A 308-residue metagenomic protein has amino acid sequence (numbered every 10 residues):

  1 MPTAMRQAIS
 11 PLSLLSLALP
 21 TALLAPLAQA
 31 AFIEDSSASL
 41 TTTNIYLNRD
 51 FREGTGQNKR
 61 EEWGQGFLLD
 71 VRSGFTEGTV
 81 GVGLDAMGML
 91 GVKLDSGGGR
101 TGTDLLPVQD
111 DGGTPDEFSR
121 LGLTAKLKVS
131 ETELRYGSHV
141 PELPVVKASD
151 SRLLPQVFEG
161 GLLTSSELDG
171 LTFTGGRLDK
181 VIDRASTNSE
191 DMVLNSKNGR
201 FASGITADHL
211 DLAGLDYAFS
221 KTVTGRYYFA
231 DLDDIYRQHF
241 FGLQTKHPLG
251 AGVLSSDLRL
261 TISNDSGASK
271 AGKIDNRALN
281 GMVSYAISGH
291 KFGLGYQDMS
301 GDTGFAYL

Functional and structural regions predicted by a protein language model:
L17-P141: Beta-barrel outer-membrane channel/assembly domains of diderm bacteria
F32-E34, S73-E77, K128-E131, S165-D169 (+4 more regions): Outer-membrane beta-barrel strand-turn architecture
E34, K59-F67, E117-L121, P155-E159 (+3 more regions): Residues that define the transmembrane beta-barrel architecture of outer-membrane proteins
A38, G78-V82, E131-R135, G170-T174 (+4 more regions): Repeated loop/turn-to-beta-strand initiation elements of outer-membrane beta-barrel proteins
L40, F67-S73, L123-L127, G161-S165 (+4 more regions): Residues on the lipid-exposed face of transmembrane beta-strands in outer-membrane beta-barrel proteins
N44-N48, A86-V92, V129-E131, S138-P144 (+6 more regions): Transmembrane beta-strands of outer-membrane beta-barrel pores
A148-P155, K180-R184, I205-A207, A230-F240 (+1 more regions): Solvent-exposed loop/turn segments connecting transmembrane beta-strands in outer-membrane beta-barrel proteins
G176, A218-T222, K246-L308: Detector for outer-membrane/organellar transmembrane beta-barrel domains, recognizing the amphipathic beta-strand
